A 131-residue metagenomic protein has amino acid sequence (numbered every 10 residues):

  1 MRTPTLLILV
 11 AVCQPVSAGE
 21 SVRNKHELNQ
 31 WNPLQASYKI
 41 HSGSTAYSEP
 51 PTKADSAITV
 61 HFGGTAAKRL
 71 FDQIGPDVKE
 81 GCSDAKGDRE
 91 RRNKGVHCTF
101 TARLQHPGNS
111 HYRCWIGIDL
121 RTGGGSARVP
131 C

Functional and structural regions predicted by a protein language model:
M1-I8: Sec-dependent signal peptide recognition, specifically the positively charged N-region followed immediately by
L6, G75-P76, R91, P107 (+1 more regions): Residue-level signal for mature regions of secreted extracellular proteins and peptides
C13-P15: N-terminal signal peptide c-region/cleavage motif recognized by signal peptidases
S17-L28: Cleaved targeting-peptide boundary
Q35-C98: Mature extracytoplasmic domains of secretory-pathway proteins
D84, F100, I116-I118: Disulfide-rich extracellular modules and peptides
H97-H106: Short beta-strand elements that form the blades of beta-propeller/WD-repeat-like and other beta-sheet-rich scaffold
Q105-C131: Short, exposed beta-strand-loop hairpins at the edges of beta-sheets in extracellular/periplasmic proteins
